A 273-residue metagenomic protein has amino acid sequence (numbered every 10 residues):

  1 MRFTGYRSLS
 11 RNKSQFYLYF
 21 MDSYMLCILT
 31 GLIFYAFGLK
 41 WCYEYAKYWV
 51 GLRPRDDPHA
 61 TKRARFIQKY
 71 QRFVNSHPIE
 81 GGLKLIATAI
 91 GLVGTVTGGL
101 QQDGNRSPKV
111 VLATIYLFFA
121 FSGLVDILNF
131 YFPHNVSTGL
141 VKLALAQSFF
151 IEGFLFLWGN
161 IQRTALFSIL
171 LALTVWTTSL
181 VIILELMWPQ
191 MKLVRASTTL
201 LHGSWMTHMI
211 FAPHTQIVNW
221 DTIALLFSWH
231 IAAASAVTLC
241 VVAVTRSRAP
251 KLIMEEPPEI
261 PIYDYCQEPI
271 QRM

Functional and structural regions predicted by a protein language model:
R2-S14, H208-Q216: Extracellular/lumenal N-termini and interhelical loops of multi-pass eukaryotic membrane proteins
G5, K13-F20, Y24-I33, P258-M273: Terminal intrinsically disordered, low-complexity, charge-rich regions
S14-F156, N160, P213, D221: Early transmembrane hairpin module of multi-pass membrane proteins
G31-K40, A87-L92, F118, L173-V181 (+3 more regions): Hydrophobic cores of alpha-helical transmembrane segments in multi-pass integral membrane proteins
L39-R53, L193-A196, V237-P257: Transmembrane-helix exit/juxtamembrane "anchor" motif
P54-Y70, K251-M273: Non-transmembrane, juxtamembrane loop and terminal tail segments of multi-pass eukaryotic membrane proteins
L143-L155, R163-F211: Alpha-helical membrane segments in multi-pass integral membrane proteins
I217-T238: Membrane-interface transmembrane-helix boundary segments in multi-pass integral membrane proteins
